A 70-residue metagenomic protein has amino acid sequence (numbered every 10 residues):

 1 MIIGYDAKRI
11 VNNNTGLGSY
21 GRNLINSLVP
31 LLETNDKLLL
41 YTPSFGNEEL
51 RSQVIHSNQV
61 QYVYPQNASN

Functional and structural regions predicted by a protein language model:
M1-N70: Carbohydrate transferase catalytic cores enriched for Leloir-type hexosyltransferases
